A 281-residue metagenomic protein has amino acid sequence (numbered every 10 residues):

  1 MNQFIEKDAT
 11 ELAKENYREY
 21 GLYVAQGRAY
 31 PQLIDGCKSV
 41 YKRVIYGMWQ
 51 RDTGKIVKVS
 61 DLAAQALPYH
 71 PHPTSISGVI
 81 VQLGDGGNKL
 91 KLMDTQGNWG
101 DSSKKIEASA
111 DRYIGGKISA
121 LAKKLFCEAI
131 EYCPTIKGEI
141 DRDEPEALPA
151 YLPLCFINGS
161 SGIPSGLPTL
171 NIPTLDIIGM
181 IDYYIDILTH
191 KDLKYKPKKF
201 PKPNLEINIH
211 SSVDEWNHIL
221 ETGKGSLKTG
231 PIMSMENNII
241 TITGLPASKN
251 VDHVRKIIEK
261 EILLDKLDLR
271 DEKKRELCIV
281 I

Functional and structural regions predicted by a protein language model:
M1-T222, V280: Catalytic phosphate-handling regions of large nucleic-acid enzymes and associated NTPases
L193-I281: Charged, surface-exposed alpha-helical interface/stalk elements
